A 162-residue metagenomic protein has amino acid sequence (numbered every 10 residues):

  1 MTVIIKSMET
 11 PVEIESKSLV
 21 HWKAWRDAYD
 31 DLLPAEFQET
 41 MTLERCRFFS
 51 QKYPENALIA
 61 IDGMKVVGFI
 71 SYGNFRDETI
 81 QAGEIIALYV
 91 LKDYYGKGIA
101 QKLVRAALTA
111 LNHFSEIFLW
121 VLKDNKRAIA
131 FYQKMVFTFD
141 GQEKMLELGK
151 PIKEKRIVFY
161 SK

Functional and structural regions predicted by a protein language model:
T2-I4: Extreme N-terminal starter segment of soluble prokaryotic enzymes
K6-M8, D140-Q142: Conserved beta-strand termini and adjacent loop/short-helix elements that scaffold enzyme active sites in alpha/beta
S7-I14, S18-D93, L103-A110: Acetyl-CoA-dependent GNAT
L33, S115-E116: Short, contiguous strand/loop micro-motifs
T79-A82, K97-G98, P151: Non-catalytic, surface-exposed connector residues within folded enzymatic/regulatory domains
A87-R105, L122-A130, K134: Conserved glycine-rich acetyl-CoA-binding loop
K97, H113-S115: Short coil/turn segments at alpha/beta junctions that flank glycine-rich nucleotide-binding fingerprints
E116-I129, K134-M135, G141-K162: C-terminal "cap" of GNAT-fold acetyltransferases
